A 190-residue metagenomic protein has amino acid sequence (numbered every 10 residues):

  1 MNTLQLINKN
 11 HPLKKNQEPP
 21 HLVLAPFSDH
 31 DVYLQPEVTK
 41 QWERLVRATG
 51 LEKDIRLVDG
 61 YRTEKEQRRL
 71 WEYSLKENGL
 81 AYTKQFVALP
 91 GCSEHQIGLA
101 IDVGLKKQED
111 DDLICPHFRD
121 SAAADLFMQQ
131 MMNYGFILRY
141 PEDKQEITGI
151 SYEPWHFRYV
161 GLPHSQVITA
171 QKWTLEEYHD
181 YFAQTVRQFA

Functional and structural regions predicted by a protein language model:
M1-G60, E64-A190: Extracytoplasmic cell-surface/polysaccharide-interacting catalytic and binding patches
